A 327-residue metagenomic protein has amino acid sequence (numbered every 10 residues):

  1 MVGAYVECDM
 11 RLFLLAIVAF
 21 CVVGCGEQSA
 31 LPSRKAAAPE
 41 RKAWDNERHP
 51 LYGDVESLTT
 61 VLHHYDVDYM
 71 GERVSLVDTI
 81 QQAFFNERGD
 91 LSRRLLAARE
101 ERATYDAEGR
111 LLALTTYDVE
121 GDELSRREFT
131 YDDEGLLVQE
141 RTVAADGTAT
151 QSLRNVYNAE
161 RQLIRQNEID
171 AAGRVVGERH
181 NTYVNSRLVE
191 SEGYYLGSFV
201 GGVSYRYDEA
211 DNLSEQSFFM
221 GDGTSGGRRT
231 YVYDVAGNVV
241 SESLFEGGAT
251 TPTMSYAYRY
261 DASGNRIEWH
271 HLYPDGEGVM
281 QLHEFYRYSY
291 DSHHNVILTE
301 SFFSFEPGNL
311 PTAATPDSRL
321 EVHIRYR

Functional and structural regions predicted by a protein language model:
V2-F13: Positively charged n-region of N-terminal signal peptides that target proteins for export
V22-G24: C-terminal motif of bacterial Sec signal peptides marking the signal peptidase cleavage site
E27-R327: Buried hydrophobic residues that stabilize the cores of well-folded domains
